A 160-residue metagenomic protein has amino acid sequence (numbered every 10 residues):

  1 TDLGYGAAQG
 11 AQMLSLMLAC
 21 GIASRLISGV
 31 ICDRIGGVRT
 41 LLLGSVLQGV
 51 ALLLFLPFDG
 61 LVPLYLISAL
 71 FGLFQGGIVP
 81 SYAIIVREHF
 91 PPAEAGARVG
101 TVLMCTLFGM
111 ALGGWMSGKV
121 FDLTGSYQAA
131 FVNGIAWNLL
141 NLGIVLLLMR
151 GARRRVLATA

Functional and structural regions predicted by a protein language model:
T1-A8: Short amphipathic helix-loop junctions that connect adjacent transmembrane helices in Major Facilitator Superfamily/SLC
L18-L26, G76, L107-A111: Residue-level signature of mid-helix packing/kink "hotspots" within the transmembrane helices of 12-pass Major
S24-G36, F121-D122: Helix-to-loop junctions at the C-terminal end of transmembrane segments in multipass secondary transporters
R39-L54, I135: Structural signature of the two symmetry-related core transmembrane helices
A51, V62-L70: Paired small-residue
G77-F90: Intracellular juxtamembrane helix-capping segments at the cytosolic ends of symmetry-related transmembrane helices
H89-S126, N133-G134: A late C-terminal transmembrane helix in Major Facilitator Superfamily
A129-L148: Symmetry-related core transmembrane helices of the 12-TM Major Facilitator Superfamily/SLC fold
